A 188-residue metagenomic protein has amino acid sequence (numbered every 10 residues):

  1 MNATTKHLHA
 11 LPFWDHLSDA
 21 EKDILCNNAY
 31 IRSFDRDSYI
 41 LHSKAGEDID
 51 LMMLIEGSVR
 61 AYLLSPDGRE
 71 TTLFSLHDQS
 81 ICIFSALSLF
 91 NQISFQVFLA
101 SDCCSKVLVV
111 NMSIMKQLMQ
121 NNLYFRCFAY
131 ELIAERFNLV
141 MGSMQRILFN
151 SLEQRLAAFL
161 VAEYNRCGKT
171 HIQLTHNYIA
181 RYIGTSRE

Functional and structural regions predicted by a protein language model:
M1-D35, I81, A86-F90: Cyclic nucleotide-binding regulatory module and flanking cytosolic helices
I31-R32, D48-I55, L73-F74, L99: His/acidic/aromatic-lined binding-pocket segments of jelly-roll/cupin-type domains and related regulatory beta-sandwich
D35-R36, I55-E56, H77, C103: A cytosolic small-molecule/anion-sensing beta-strand core signal
S38-G46: Short phosphate-coordinating micro-motif centered on Lys-Gly-acidic
I49-Y62, D78-S80: Glycine- and acidic-residue-biased ligand/ion/polar-headgroup-sensing regions
L73-E131: Cyclic-nucleotide recognition modules
L148, L152-R155, F159, T175: N-terminal positioning helix adjacent to the helix-turn-helix/winged-helix DNA-binding module
V161-E188: Phosphate-/nucleic-acid-contacting segments
